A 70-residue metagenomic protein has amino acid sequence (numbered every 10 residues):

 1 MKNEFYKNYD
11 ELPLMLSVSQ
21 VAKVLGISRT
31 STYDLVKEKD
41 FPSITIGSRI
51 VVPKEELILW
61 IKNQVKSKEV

Functional and structural regions predicted by a protein language model:
K2-N3, L57-V70: A short, Lys/Arg-enriched interface patch at domain edges and termini
F5-Y6, V51: Generic early N-terminus positional signal peaking at residue ~5-7
Y6-S31: Polyanion-binding surface elements
Y6-Y9, Y33, F41, W60: Aromatic side chains
L16, V52-P53: A conserved hydrophobic position in a structured secondary element of the catalytic/binding core that shapes
V24-V51: Major-groove DNA-recognition helix of helix-turn-helix-type DNA-binding domains
